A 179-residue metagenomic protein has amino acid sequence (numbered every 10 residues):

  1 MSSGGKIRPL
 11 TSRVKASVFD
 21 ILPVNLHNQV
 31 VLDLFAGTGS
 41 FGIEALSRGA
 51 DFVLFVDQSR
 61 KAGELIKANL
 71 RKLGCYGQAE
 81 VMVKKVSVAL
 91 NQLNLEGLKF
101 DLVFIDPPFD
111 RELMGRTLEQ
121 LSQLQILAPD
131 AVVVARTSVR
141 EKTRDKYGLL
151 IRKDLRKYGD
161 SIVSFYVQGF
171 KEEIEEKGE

Functional and structural regions predicted by a protein language model:
M1-E179: Class I S-adenosyl-L-methionine-dependent methyltransferase catalytic core
